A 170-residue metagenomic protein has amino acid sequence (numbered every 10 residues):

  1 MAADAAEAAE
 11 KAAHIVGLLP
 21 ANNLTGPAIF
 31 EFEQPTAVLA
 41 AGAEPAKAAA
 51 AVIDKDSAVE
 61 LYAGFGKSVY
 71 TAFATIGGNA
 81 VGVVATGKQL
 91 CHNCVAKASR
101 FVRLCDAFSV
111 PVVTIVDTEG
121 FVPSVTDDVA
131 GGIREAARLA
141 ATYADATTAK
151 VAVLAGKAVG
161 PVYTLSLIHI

Functional and structural regions predicted by a protein language model:
M1-I76, V81: Amphipathic alpha-helical segments at domain termini/boundaries
A3-A6, K88, T118-E119, A155-G156: Short, ordered loop/turn segments at secondary-structure junctions
A46-A141: Non-catalytic terminal/interface segments that mediate subunit docking, oligomerization, and allosteric communication
P111, T147-V151: Proline-centered loop/turn at the N-terminus of a beta-strand
S124-T126, Y163-S166: Short, well-ordered secondary-structure micro-motifs
A136, T147, A155, G160: Conserved phosphate-handling catalytic cores of large alpha/beta enzymes
I168-I170: Conserved small/polar residues in nucleotide/adenosyl-binding loops
